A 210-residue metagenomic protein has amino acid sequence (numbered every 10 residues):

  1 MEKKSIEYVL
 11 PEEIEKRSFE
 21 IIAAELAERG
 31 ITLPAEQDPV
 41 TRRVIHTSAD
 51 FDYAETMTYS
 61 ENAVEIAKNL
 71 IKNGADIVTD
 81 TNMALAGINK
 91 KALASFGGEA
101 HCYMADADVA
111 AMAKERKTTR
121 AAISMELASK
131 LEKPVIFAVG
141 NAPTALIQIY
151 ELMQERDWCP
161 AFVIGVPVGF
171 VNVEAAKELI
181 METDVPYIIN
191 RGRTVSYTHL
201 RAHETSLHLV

Functional and structural regions predicted by a protein language model:
E2-D76: Electropositive, gly/pro-rich neighborhoods at or near active sites that engage anionic ligands
E61-A94, G98-Y103: Active-site cofactor/substrate anionic-group-binding motifs, chiefly glycine- and Lys/Arg-rich phosphate-binding loops
L93-L131: Long, charge-dense
F96, T183-D184: Short, structured coil segments at secondary-structure junctions
T119-A176: Long, charge-patterned amphipathic alpha-helical coiled-coil/hairpin "stalk" segments used as oligomerization
A175-L179, P186-V195: C-terminal binding/interaction regions
T198-T205: Conserved small/polar residues in nucleotide/adenosyl-binding loops
